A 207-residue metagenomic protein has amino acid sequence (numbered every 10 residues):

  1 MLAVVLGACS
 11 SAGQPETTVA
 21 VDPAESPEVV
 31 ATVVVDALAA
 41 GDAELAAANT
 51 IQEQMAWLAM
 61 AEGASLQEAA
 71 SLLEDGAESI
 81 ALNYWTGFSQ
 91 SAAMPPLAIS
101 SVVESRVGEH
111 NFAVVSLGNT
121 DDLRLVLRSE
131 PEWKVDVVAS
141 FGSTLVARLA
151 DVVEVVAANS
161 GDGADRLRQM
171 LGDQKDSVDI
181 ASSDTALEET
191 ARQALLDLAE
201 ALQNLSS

Functional and structural regions predicted by a protein language model:
M1-L2: Sec-dependent N-terminal signal peptides
V5-A8: C-terminal motif of bacterial Sec signal peptides marking the signal peptidase cleavage site
S10-T18: Bacterial lipoprotein signal-peptidase II cleavage site
P23-G41: Short, aromatic-enriched amphipathic alpha-helices that serve as compact interaction elements
E28, A43-R106: Short solvent-exposed beta->alpha transition segments
V34, L45-A46, L127: Hydrophobic pocket/interface hotspot
G41-E44, E132-K134: Loop/turn elements at helix/coil->beta-strand transitions in domains of secreted/extracellular proteins
R106-V114, N119-R124, E130, K134-S207: Low-complexity, intrinsically disordered terminal/linker segments enriched in charged and Gly/Pro repeats
